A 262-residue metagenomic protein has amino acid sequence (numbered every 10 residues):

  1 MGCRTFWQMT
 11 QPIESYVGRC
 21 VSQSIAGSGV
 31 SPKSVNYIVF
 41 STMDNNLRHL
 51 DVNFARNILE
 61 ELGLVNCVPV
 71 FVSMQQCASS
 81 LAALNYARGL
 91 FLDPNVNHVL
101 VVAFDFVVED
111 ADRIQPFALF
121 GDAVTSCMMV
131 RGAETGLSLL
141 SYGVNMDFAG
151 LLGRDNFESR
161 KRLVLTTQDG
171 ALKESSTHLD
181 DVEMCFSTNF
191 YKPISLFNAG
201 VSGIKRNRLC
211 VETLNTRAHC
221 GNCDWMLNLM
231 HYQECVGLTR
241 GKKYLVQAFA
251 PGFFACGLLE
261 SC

Functional and structural regions predicted by a protein language model:
M1-I13, A111-G170, F249, L258-C262: Condensing-enzyme catalytic core mediating Claisen C-C bond formation in acyl metabolism
M1-Y37, F148-E183, P193-R206, N228-Y232 (+1 more regions): Conserved active-site "lid/cap" helical segment
C3-M9, M43-D44, P69-S73, D112-I114 (+1 more regions): A short glycine/serine-rich beta->alpha loop
P32-N46, I58: Membrane helical hairpin/interfacial module
V35, V96-N97, V182, G241: Short, high-confidence coil segments that cap the C-terminus of an alpha-helix and link into the following beta-strand
S41, V99-D105, M129, V246-F249: Short beta-strand segments
L47, V52, V65, S73-L92 (+1 more regions): Claisen-condensing/thiolase-fold acyl-transfer catalytic domains that form or cleave C-C bonds in fatty acid
L92-F117, V124, G252-F254: Phosphate-binding/catalytic loop of phosphoryl-transfer enzymes
